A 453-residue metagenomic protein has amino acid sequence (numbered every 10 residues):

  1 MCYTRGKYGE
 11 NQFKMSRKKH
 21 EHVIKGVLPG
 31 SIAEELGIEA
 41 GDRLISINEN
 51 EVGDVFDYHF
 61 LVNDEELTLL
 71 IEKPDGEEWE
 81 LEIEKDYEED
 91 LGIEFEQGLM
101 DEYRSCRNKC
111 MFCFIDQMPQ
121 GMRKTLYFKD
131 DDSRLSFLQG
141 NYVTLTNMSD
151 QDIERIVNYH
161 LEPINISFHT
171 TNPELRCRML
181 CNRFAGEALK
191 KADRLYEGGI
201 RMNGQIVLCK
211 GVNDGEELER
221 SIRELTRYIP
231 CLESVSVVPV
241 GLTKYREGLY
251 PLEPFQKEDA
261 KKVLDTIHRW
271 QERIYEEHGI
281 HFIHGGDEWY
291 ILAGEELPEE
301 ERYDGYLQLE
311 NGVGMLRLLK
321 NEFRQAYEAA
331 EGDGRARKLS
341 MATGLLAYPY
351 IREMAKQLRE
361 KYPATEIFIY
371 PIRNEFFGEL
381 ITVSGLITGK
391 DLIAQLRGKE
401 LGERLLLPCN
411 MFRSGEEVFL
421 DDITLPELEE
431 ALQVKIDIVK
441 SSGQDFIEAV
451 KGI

Functional and structural regions predicted by a protein language model:
M1-R17, V23, G294-I453: Radical SAM enzyme core and accessory elements
G9, H59-F95: PDZ-domain C-terminal substructure recognizer with occasional recognition of PDZ-binding tails
H20-P29, E49-V52: Short, structured beta-strand/loop micro-motifs enriched in basic residues and often containing a Trp
A33, G41-L44, L69, C113: Terminal peptide-recognition signature
E35-G53: Conserved PDZ fold ligand-binding element
G76-E78, K85-C231, G241-W270: Conserved Radical SAM active-site core
P163-N165, R201-N203, S234-S236, F282-H284 (+1 more regions): Structural preference for beta-strand elements that scaffold enzyme active sites
V212, L232-E258, H278-E301, N374-E379 (+1 more regions): Flexible glycine/acidic-rich beta-alpha junction loops that bind and position SAM and/or redox cofactors in anaerobic
